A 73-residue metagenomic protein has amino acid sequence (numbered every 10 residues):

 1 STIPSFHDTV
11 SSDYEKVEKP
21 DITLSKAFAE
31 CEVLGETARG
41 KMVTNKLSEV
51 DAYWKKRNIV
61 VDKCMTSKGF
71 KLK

Functional and structural regions predicted by a protein language model:
S1-K73: Mitochondrial intermembrane space
